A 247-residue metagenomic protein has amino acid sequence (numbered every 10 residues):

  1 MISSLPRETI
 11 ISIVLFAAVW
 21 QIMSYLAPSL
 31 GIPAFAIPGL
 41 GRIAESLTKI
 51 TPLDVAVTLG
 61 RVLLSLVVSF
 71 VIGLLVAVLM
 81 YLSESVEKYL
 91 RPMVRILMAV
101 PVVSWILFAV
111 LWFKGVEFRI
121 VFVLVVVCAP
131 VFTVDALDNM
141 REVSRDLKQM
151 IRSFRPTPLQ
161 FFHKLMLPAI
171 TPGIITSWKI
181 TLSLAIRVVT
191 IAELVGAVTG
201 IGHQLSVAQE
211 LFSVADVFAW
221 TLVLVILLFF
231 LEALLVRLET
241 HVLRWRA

Functional and structural regions predicted by a protein language model:
S3-P28: N-terminal signal-anchor transmembrane alpha helix
A27-F70: Periplasmic/extracellular loop-to-transmembrane helix junction in inner-membrane transport proteins
S65-V94: Transmembrane-helix boundary motif in ABC transporter permease subunits
E84, T176, F218-A247: C-terminal transmembrane helix and the adjacent membrane-cytosol boundary/short C-terminal tail of inner/organellar
R95-V131, D138-N139: Generic hydrophobic transmembrane alpha-helix motif, especially the helices
L111-W112, R187-L224, L243, A247: Glycine-rich helix-loop "coupling/hinge" segments at transmembrane-helix boundaries in multipass transporters
F122, V126, P158-I191, A219 (+2 more regions): Transmembrane alpha-helices
D135-S177, L205: Short cytoplasmic-facing helical segments at TM-TM junctions of multi-pass membrane proteins
